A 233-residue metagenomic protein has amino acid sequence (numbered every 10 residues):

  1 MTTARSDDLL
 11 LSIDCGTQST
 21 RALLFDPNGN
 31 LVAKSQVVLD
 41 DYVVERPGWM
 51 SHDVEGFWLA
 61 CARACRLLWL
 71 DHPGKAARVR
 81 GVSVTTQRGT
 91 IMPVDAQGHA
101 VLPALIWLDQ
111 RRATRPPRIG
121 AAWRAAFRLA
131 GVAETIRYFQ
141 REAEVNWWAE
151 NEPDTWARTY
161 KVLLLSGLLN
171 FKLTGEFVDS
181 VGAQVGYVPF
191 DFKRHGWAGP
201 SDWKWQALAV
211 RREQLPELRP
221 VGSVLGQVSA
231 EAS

Functional and structural regions predicted by a protein language model:
M1-P103, R158, R212, P216-E217 (+1 more regions): N-terminal glycine/serine-rich phosphate-binding loop of ATP-dependent small-molecule kinases, especially carbohydrate
C15-T17, N28, L129-S233: Gly/Ser/Thr-rich active-site cleft segment
V43-E45, T114-R118, V228: Short, charged, surface-exposed secondary-structure boundary motifs
G56-F57, A121-R137: A polyampholytic, Gly/Pro-enriched intrinsically disordered region
C61, R78, Q87-T90, A96-Q97 (+4 more regions): Generic hydrophobic, aliphatic-rich segments that mediate packing or membrane embedding
V94-V101, I106, R118-A126: Hydrophobic or amphipathic alpha-helical targeting/insertion segments
P103, R115, K172: Residues that scaffold the ATP/ADP-binding catalytic core of kinase and kinase-like folds
D109: Carbohydrate-associated surface elements
